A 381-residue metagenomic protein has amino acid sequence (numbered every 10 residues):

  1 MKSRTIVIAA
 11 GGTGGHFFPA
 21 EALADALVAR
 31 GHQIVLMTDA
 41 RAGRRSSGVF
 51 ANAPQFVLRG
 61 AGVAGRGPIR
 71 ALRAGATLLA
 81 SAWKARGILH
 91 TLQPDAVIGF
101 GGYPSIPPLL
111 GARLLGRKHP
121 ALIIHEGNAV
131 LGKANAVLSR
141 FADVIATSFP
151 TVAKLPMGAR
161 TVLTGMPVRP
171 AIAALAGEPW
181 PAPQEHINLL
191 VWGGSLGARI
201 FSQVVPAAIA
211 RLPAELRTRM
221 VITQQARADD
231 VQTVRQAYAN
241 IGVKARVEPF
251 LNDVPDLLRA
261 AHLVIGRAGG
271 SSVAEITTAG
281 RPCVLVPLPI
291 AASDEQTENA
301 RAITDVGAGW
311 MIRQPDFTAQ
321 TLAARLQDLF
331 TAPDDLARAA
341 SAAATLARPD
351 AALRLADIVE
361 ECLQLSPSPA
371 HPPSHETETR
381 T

Functional and structural regions predicted by a protein language model:
S3-G11, V28-A80, A228-D230, P315: Conserved nucleotide-sugar phosphate-binding/catalytic loop shared by glycosyltransferases and other
I8-E21, R199: A short, glycine/small-residue-rich beta-strand->loop->alpha-helix junction that serves as a flexible
D25-A29, M37-A53, G177-V264, T297-R301 (+2 more regions): Donor-nucleotide binding loops and adjacent catalytic segments primarily of GT-B fold Leloir glycosyltransferases
Q33, R41, A53, R113-A176: Active-site-proximal region of nucleotide-activated glycan assembly enzymes, centered on histidine/acidic-rich loops
A42-R45, P94-L115: An aromatic- and histidine-rich active-site surface loop
D95, R259-V273, R281-P282: Acidic donor-binding loop of glycosyltransferase active sites
D328, R348-T381: C-terminal alpha-helical cap of glycosyltransferases
D335-P349: A short, well-ordered alpha-helix in the C-terminal region of glycosyltransferases
